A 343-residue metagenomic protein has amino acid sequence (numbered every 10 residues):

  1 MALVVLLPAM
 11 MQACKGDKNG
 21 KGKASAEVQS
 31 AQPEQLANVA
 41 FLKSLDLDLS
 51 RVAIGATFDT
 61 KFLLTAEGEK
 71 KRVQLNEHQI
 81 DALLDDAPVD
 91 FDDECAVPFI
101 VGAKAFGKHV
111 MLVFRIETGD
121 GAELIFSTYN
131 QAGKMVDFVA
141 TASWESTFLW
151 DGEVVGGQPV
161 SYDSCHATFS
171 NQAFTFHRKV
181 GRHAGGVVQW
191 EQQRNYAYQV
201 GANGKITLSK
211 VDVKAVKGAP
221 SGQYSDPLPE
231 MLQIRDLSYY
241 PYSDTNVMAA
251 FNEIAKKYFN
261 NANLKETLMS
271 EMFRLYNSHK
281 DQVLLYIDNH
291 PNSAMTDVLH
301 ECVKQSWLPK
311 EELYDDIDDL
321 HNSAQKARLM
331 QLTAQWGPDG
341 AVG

Functional and structural regions predicted by a protein language model:
M10-A13: C-terminal motif of bacterial Sec signal peptides marking the signal peptidase cleavage site
K15-K18: Bacterial signal peptide processing site
G22-G102, D212, V216-N246, Y314 (+2 more regions): Terminal domain-start segments
K71-D92, T128-S143, A197-L208: Surface-exposed loop/turn elements that mediate protein-protein interactions on large endomembrane-trafficking
C95-A96, H109-L112, D120-I125, Q158-D163 (+2 more regions): Short, surface-exposed coil-to-beta transition loops
G102-V139, K265, L275: Mid-length scaffold segments of soluble, non-membrane domains
D137-L208, H290-L320: Short aromatic loop motif centered on NTY/YTY
Q172-T175, N260-G343: Extended alpha-helical scaffolding segments
